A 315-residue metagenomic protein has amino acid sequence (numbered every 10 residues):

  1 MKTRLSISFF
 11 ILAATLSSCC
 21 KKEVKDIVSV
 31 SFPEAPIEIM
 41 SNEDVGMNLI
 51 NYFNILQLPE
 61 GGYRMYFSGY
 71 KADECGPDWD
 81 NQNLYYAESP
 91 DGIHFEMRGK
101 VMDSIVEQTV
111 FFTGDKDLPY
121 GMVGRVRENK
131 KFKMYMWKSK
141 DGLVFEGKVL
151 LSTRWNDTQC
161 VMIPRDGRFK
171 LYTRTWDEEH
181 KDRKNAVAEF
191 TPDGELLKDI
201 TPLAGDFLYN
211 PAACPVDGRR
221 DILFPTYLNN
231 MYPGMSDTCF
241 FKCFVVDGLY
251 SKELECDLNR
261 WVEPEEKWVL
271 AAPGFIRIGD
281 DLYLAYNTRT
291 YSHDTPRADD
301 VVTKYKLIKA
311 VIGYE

Functional and structural regions predicted by a protein language model:
M1-V24: Bacterial Sec-dependent N-terminal signal peptides
C19-E315: Carbohydrate-active catalytic/glycan-binding domains of CAZyme proteins, especially the secreted or lumenal ectodomains
